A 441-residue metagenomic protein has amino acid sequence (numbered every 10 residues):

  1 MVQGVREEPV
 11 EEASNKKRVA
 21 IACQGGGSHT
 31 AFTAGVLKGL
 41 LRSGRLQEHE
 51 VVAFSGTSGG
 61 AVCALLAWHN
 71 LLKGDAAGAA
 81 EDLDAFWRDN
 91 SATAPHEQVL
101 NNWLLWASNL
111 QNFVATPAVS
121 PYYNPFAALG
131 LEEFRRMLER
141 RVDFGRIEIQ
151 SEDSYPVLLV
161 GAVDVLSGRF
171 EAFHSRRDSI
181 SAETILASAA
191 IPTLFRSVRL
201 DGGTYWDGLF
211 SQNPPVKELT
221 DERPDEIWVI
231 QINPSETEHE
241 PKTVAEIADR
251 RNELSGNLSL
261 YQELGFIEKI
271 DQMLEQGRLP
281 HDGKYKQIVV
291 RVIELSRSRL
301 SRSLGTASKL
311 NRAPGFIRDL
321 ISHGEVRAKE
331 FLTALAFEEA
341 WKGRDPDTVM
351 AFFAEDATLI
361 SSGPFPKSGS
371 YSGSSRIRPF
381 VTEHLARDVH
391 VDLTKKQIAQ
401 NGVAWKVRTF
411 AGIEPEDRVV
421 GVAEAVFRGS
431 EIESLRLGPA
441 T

Functional and structural regions predicted by a protein language model:
M1-S55, V62-A336, V407: Patatin-like phospholipase
E12, A340, P415-D417: Short loop/turn motifs at secondary-structure junctions and domain boundaries
T57, I230, I360, G438: Conserved residues at the C-terminal ends of beta-strands
A162-D164, G363, T409-I413: Short acidic, glycine-rich loop/turn motifs
R169, D356-T358, G402, E431: Structural motif
T333-D345, F352: Short, aromatic-enriched amphipathic alpha-helices that serve as compact interaction elements
P346, M350, A354-A399: A solvent-exposed, acidic/Ser-Thr-rich amphipathic alpha-helical stretch
R378-T441: A beta-strand edge to alpha-helix "cap/lid" segment located at domain peripheries
